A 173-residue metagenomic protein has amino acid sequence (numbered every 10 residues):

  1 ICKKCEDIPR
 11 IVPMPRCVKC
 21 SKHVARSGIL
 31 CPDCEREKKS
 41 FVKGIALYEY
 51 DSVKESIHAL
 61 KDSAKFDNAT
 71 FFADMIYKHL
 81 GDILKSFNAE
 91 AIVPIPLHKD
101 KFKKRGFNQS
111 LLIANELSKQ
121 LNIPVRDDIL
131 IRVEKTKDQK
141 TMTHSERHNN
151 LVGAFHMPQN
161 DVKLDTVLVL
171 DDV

Functional and structural regions predicted by a protein language model:
I1-V173: Glycine-rich phosphate/pyrophosphate-handling loop used in enzymes and phosphotransfer proteins
